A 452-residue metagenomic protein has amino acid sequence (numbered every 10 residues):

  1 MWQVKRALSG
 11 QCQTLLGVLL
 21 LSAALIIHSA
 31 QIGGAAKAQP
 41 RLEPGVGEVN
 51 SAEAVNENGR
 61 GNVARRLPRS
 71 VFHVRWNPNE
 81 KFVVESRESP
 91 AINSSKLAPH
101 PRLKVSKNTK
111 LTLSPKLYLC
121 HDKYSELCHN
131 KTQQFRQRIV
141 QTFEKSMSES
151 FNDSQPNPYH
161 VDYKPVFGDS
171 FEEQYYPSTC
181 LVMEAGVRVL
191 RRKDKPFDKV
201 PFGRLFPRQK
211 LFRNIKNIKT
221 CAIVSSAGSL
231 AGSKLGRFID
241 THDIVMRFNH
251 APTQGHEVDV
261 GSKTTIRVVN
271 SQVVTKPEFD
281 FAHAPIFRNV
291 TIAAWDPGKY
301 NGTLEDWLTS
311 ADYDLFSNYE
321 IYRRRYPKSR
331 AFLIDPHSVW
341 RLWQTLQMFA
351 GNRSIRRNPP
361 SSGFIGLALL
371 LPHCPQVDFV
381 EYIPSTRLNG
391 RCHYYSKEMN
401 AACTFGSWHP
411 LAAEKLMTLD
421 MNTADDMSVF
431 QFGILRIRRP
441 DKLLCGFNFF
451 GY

Functional and structural regions predicted by a protein language model:
W2-Y452: Metal-ion/cofactor- or nucleotide/acyl-coenzyme-handling active-site neighborhoods
